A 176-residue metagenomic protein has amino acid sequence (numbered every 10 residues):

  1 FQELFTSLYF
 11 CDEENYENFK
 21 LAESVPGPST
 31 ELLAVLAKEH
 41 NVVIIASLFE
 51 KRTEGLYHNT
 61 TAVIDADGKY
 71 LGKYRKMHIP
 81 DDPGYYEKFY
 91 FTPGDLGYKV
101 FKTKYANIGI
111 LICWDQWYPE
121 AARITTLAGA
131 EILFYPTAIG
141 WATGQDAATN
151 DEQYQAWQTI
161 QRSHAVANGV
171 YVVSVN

Functional and structural regions predicted by a protein language model:
F5-V25, T53-Y57: Metal-dependent catalytic neighborhoods of phosphoester/phosphodiester hydrolases
V25-I45, C113-N176: CN hydrolase (nitrilase-like) catalytic-core segments centered on the catalytic cysteine and neighboring Lys/Glu
D65-A66: Short, acidic, Ser/Thr-enriched surface-loop or helix-capping motifs
R75, I112-C113: Short clusters of small/polar residues that mark proteolytic maturation junctions
K76-Y90: A short, polar/charged loop-to-alpha-helix boundary motif
V100-G109, E131-I132: Beta-strand-turn-beta hairpins that frame and shape the catalytic cleft of phosphate-ester-processing enzymes
